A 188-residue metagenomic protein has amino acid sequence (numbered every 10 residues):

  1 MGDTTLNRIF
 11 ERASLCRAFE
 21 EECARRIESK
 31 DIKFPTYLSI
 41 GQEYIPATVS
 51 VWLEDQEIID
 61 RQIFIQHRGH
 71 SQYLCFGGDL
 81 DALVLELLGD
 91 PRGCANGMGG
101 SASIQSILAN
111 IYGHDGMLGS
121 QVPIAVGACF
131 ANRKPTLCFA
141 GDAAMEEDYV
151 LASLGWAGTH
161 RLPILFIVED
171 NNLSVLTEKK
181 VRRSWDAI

Functional and structural regions predicted by a protein language model:
M1-K33: Cofactor-/ligand-binding subdomain signature composed of acidic, glycine-rich, tryptophan-containing flexible loops
E21-A24, S29-H160, E178-S184: Cofactor-binding active-site loop characterized by glycine-rich and histidine/acidic residues
H160, L165-I188: Thiamine diphosphate
